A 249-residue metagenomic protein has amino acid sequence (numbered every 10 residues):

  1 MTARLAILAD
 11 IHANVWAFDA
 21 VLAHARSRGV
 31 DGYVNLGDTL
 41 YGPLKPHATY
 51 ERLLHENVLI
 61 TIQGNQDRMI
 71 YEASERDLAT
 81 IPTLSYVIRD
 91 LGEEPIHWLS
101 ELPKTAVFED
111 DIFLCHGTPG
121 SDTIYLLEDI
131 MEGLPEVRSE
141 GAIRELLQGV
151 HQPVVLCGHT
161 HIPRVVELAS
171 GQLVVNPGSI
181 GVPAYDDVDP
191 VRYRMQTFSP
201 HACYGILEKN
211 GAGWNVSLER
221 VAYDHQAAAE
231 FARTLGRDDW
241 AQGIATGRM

Functional and structural regions predicted by a protein language model:
T2-W98: Core catalytic region of metal-dependent phosphoesterases/phosphodiesterases, especially metallo-beta-lactamase-like
R4-H12, D111-T118, V174-G178: Active-site-proximal beta-strand elements of phosphoester/diester hydrolases
H12-A17, Y41-L44, D67-Y71, V107 (+3 more regions): Active-site environment of divalent metal-dependent phosphoester hydrolases
D19-A20, P46-A48, S74, L126-L127 (+2 more regions): Short amphipathic alpha-helical segments
G29, L91-V166: His/acidic metal-ligating clusters that form di-metal
G32, I60, V154, Q172-V174: Structural motif
N35, C157, N176: Redox-cofactor binding/interface segments in oxidoreductases and associated redox assembly factors
E167-M249: Acidic, His/Gly-rich catalytic cores of divalent-metal-dependent hydrolytic chemistry
